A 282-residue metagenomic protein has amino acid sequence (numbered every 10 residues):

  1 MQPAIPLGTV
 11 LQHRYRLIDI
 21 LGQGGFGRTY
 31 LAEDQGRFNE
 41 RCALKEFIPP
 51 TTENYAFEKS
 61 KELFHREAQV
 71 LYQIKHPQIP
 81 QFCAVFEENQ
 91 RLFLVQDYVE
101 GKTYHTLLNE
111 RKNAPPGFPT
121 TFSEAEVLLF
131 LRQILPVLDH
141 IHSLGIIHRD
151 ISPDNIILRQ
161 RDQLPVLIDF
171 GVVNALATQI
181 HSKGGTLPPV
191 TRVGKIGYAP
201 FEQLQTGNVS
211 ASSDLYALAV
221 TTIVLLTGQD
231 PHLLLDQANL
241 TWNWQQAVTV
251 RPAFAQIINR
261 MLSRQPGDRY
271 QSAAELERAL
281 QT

Functional and structural regions predicted by a protein language model:
I18-G25, T29: Protein kinase glycine-rich loop
E33-R41: Conserved N-lobe loop of protein kinases adjacent to the ATP-binding glycine-rich P-loop
N54-Q73: AlphaC helix of the eukaryotic protein kinase fold
A84-V85: A short, aromatic-enriched beta-strand patch in the conserved N-lobe beta-sheet of the protein kinase catalytic domain
N89-T103, L107, R111: Conserved short submotifs of the Hanks-type protein kinase catalytic core that shape the nucleotide-binding pocket
F130-L131: Activation segment signature within eukaryotic-like protein kinase domains
I134-I146: Protein kinase catalytic-loop region centered on the HRD/HxD motif
D214: Conserved catalytic-loop aspartate of Hanks-type protein kinases
